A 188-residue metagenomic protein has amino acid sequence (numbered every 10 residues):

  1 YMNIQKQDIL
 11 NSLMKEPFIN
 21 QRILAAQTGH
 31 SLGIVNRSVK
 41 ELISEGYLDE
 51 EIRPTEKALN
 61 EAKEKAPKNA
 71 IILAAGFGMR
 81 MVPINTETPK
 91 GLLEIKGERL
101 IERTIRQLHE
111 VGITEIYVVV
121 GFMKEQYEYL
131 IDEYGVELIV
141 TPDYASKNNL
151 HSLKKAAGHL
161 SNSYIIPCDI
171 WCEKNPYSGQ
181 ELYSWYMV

Functional and structural regions predicted by a protein language model:
M2-H30: Short amphipathic alpha-helical interface segments
M2-Q5, N20, E51-A66: Short, cationic-aromatic polyanion-contact patches
D8, L100-R103, S152-K155: Well-ordered alpha-helical segments embedded in enzymatic catalytic cores
M14, E61-K124: N-terminal glycine-rich phosphate-binding loop and ensuing alpha1 helix
G29-E41: Short amphipathic alpha-helical interaction segments
I43-R53: A short, conserved structural fragment
Y127-V188: Conserved beta-loop-beta/alpha segment of the NTase-like Rossmann-fold superfamily that binds/positions NTPs
